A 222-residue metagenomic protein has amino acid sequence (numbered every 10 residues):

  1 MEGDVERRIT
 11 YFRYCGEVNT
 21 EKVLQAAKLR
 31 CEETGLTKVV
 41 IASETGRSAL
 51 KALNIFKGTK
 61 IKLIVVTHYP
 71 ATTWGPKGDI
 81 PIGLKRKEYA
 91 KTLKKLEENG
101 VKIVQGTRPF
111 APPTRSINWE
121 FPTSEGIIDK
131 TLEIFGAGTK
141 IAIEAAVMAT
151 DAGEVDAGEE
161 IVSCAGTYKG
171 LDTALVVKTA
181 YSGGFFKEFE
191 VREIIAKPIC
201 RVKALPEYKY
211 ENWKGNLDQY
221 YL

Functional and structural regions predicted by a protein language model:
E2-L222: Conserved mixed alpha/beta catalytic, RNA-binding, or beta-rich assembly cores of soluble enzyme, regulatory
